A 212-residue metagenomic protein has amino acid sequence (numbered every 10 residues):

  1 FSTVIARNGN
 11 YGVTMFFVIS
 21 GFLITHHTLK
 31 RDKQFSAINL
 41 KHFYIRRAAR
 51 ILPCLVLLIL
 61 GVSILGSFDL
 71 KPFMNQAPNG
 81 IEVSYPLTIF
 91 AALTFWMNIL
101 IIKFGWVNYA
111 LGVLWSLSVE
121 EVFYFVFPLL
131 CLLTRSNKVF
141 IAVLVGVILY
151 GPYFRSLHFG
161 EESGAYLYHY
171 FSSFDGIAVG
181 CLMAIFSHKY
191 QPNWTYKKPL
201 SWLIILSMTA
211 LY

Functional and structural regions predicted by a protein language model:
F1-I19, T25, L29, N39-K41 (+4 more regions): Hydrophobic membrane-embedded alpha-helices and membrane-water interface caps/short interhelical or interfacial loops
